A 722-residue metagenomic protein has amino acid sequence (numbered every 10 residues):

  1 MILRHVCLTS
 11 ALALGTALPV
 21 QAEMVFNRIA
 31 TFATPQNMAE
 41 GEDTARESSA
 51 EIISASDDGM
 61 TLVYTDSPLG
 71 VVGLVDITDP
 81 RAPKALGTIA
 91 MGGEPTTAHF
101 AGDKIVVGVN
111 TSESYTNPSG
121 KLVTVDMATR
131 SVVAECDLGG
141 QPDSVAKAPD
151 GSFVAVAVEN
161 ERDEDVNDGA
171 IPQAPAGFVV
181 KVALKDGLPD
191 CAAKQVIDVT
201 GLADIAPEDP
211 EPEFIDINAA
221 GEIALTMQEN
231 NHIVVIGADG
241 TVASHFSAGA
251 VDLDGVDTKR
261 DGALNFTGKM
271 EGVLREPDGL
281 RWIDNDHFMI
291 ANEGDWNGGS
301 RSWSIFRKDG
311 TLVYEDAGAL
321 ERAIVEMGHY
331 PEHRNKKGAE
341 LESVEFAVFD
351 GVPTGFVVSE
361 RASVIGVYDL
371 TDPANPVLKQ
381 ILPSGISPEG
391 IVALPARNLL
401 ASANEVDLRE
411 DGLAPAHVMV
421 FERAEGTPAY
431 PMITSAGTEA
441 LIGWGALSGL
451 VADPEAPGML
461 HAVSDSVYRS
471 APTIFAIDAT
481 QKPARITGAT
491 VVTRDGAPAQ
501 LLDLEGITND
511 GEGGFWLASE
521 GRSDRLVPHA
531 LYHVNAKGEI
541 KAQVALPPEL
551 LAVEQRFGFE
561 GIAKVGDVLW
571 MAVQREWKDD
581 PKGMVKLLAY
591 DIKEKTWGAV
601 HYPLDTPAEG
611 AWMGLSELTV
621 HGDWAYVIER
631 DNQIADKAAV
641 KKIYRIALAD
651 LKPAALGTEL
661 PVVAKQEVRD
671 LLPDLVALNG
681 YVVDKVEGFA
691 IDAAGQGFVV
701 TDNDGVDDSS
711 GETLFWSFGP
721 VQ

Functional and structural regions predicted by a protein language model:
M1-A22: Gram-negative bacterial Sec-dependent N-terminal signal peptides
E23-Q722: Sequence/structural signature of beta-propeller domains
